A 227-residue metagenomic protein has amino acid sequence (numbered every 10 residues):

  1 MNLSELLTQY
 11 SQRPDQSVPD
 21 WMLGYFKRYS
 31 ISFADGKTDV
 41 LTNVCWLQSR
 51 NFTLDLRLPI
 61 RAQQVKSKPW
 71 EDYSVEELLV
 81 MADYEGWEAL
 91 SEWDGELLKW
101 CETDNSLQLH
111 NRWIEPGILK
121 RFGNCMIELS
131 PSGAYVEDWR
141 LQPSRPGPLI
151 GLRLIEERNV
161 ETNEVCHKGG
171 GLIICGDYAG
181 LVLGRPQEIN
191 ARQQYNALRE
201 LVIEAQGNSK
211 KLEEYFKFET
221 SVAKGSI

Functional and structural regions predicted by a protein language model:
M1-G86, L97-I227: Lipid interaction determinants
